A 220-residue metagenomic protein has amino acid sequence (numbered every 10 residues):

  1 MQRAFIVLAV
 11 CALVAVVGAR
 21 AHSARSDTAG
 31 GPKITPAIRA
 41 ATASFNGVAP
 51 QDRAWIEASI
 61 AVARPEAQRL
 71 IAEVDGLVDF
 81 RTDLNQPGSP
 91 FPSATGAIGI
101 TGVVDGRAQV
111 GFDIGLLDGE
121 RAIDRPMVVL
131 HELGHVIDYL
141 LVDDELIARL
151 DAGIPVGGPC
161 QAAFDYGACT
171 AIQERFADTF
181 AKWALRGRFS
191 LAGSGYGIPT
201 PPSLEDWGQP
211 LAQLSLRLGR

Functional and structural regions predicted by a protein language model:
R3-A12: Sec-dependent N-terminal signal peptides
V14-K33: C-terminal region of N-terminal signal peptides and the immediate post-cleavage residues of exported proteins
P32-P50, A108-F112: Acidic/histidine-rich, surface-exposed loop or edge segments in extracytoplasmic proteins
S44-G106: Auxiliary, metal-adjacent structural segments of Zn-dependent hydrolase domains
G47-A61, G119-V128, G167-A171, R175: Soluble non-cytosolic domains of exported or imported proteins
G88-P126, Y139: Active-site scaffold of zinc-dependent metalloenzymes
L133-L150, F176, A184: Catalytic Zn2+-binding segment of zinc metalloproteases
G153-R220: Metalloprotease/metallohydrolase-associated module, dominated by Zn2+-dependent proteases
